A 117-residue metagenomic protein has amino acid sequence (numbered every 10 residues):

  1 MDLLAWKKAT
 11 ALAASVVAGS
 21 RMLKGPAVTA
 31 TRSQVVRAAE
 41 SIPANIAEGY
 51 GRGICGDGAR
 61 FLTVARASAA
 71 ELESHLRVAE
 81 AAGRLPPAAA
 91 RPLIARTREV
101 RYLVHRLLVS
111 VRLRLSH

Functional and structural regions predicted by a protein language model:
M1-H117: Amphipathic alpha-helical assembly/interaction segments
